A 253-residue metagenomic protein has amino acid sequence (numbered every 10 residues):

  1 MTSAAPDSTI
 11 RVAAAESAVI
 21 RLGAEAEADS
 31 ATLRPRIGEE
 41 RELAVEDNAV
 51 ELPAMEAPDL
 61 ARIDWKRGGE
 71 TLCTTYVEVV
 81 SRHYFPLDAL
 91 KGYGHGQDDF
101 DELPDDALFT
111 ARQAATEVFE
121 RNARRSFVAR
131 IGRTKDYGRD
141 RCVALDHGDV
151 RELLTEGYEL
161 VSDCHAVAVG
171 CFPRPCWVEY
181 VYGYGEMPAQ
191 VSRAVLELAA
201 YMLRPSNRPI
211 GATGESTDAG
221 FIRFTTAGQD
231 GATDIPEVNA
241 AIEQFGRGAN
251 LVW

Functional and structural regions predicted by a protein language model:
M1-L43, N48-W253: Divalent metal-cofactor coordination and adjacent catalytic microenvironments
